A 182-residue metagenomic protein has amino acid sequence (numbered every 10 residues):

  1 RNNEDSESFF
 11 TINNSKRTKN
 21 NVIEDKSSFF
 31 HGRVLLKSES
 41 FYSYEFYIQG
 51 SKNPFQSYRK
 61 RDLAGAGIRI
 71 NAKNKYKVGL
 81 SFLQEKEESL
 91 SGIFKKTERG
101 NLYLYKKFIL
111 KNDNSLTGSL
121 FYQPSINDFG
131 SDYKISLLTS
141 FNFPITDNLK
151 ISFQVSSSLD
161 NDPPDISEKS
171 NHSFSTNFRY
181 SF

Functional and structural regions predicted by a protein language model:
R1-L35, F46-F55, S125, K134-S136: Transmembrane beta-barrel domains of bacterial outer-membrane proteins
N3-F10, K37-Y44, N74-V78, F108-L116 (+2 more regions): Repeated loop/turn-to-beta-strand initiation elements of outer-membrane beta-barrel proteins
I12-T18, I48-P54, F82-E88, Y122-I126 (+2 more regions): Transmembrane beta-strands of outer-membrane beta-barrel pores
R17-I23, N53-R59, N71, E87-K95 (+2 more regions): Outer-membrane beta-barrel domain signature
E24-S28, K60-A64, F94-G100, S131-I135 (+1 more regions): Residues that define the transmembrane beta-barrel architecture of outer-membrane proteins
F30-G32, A66, L102-L104, L137-T139 (+1 more regions): Membrane-embedded beta-strands of outer-membrane beta-barrel proteins, especially the hydrophobic/small aromatic
G65, R69-N71, K75-P124: Detector for outer-membrane/organellar transmembrane beta-barrel domains, recognizing the amphipathic beta-strand
F143-P144, S170-F182: Outer-membrane beta-barrel "beta-signal"
